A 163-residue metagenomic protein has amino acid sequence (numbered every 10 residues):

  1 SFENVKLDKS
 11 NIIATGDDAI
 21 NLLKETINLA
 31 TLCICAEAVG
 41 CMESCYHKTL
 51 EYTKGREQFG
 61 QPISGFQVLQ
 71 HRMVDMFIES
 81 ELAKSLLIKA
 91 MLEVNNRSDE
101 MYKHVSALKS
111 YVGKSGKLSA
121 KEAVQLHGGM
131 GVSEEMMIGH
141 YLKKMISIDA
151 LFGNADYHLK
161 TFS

Functional and structural regions predicted by a protein language model:
S1-K6: Flexible, small-/acidic-enriched active-site or ligand-binding loops
L7-D8, P62: Short, solvent-exposed coil/turn linker segments
S10-G16: Cytochrome P450 core scaffold surrounding the K-helix E-X-X-R motif and the conserved "meander" helix-loop region
D18, K24-S163: Alpha-helical interface subdomain recognition
